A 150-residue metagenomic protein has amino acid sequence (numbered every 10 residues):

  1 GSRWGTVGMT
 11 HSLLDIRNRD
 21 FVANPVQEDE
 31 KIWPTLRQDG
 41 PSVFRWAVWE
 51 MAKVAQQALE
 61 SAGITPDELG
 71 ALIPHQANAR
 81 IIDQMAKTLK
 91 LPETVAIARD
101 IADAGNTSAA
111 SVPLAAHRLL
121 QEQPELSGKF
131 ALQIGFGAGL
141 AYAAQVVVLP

Functional and structural regions predicted by a protein language model:
G1-W49, K53, F136, V148-P150: Condensing-enzyme catalytic core mediating Claisen C-C bond formation in acyl metabolism
V43, A58-A62: Short helix-to-loop capping/linker segments positioned immediately adjacent to catalytic or ligand/cofactor-binding
V48, A52, L59, G70-P150: Claisen-condensing/thiolase-fold acyl-transfer catalytic domains that form or cleave C-C bonds in fatty acid
G63-E68: Short, surface-exposed connector motifs at secondary-structure boundaries
